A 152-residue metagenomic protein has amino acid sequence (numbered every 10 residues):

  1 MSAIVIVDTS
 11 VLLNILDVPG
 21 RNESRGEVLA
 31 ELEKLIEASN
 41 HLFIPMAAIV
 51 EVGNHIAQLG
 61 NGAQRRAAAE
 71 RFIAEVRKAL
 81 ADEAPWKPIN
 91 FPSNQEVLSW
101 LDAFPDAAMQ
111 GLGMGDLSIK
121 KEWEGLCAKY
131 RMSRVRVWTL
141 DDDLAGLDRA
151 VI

Functional and structural regions predicted by a protein language model:
M1-A47, H55-F72, S133: Short, well-structured N-terminal submotif of metal-dependent ribonuclease cores
L12, D143-L144: Catalytic metal-binding/acid-base residues of hydrolase active sites
L16-D17, G53-L59, W123, G146-V151: A short acidic (Asp/Glu
E31-K34, E75, E122-K129: A generic secondary-structure signal
A47, E51, S118-K121: Amphipathic alpha-helical interaction segments
R71-A79: Acidic, glycine-rich loop-and-strand cores that form catalytic or ligand-binding grooves in diverse globular domains
A81-D142: Active-site neighborhoods of divalent-metal-dependent phosphate/nucleic-acid chemistry enzymes
